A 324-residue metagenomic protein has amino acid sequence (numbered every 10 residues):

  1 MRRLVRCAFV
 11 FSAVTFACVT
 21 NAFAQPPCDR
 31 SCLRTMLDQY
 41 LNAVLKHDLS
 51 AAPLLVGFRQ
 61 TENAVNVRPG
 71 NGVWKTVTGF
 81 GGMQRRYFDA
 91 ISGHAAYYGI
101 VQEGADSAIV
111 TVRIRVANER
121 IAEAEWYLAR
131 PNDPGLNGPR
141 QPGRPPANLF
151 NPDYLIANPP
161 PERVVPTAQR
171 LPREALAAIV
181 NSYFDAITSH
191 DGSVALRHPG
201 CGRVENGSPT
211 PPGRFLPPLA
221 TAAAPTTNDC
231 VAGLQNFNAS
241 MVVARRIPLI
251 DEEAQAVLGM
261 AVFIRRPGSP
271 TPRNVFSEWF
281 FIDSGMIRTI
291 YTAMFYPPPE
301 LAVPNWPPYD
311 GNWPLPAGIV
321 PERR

Functional and structural regions predicted by a protein language model:
M1-V5: N-terminal secretory signal peptides that target proteins for export/translocation
A8-C18: Bacterial N-terminal signal peptides
F23-R324: C-terminal and inter-domain tail/linker signature
